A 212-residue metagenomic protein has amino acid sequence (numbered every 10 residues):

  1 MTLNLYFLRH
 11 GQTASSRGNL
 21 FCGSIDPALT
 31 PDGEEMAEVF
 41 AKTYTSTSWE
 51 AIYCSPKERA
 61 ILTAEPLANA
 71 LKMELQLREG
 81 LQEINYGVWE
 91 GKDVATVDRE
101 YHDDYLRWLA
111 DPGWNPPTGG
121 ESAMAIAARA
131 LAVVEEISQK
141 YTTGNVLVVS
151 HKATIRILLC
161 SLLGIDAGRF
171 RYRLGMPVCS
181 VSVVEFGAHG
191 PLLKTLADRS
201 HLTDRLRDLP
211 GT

Functional and structural regions predicted by a protein language model:
M1-Y6, A51: Extreme N-terminal starter segment of soluble prokaryotic enzymes
L5, T142-S150: Generic beta-sheet signal
T13-D26: Glycine-rich N-terminal loop/short-helix segment of MobA-like nucleotidyltransferase
G33-E50, E135-E136, V183-E185: A short, N-terminal amphipathic alpha-helix
V39-L106: Phosphate-coordination/substrate-recognition cap region in phosphate-metabolizing enzymes
D104-A125: Short glycine/proline- and acidic residue-enriched helix-loop micro-motifs that form flexible lids or anion-recognition
D166-G190: Domain-level recognition of soluble alpha/beta enzyme cores, biased toward histidine phosphatases/phosphomutases
K194-T212: Acidic, His/Gly-rich catalytic cores of divalent-metal-dependent hydrolytic chemistry
